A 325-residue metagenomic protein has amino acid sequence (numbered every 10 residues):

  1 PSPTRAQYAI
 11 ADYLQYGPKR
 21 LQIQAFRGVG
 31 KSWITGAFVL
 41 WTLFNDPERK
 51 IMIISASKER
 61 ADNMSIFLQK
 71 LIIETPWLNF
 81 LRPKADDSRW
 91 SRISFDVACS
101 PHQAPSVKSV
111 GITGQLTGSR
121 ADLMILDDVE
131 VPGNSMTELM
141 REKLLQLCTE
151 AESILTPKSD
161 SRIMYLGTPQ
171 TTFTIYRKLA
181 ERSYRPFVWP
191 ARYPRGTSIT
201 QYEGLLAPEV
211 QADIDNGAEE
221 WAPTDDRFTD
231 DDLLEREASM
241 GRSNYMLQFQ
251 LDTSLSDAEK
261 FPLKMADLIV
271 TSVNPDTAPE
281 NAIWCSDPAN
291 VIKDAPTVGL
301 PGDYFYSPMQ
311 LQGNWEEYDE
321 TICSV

Functional and structural regions predicted by a protein language model:
P1-R20: Pre-P-loop entry segment of helicase/translocase ATPase cores
P18-F38: Walker A/P-loop
T42-K50, I73: Post-Walker A helix-loop "phosphate-sensing" segment adjacent to the P-loop in P-loop NTPases
I54-L116: Conserved nucleotide-state-sensing and coupling region of NTP-binding domains
R92-E150: Conserved RecA-like ASCE ATPase "motif II neighborhood" in helicase/translocase motors
D122, L166, T172-R177, D231-V325: RNase H-like, metal-dependent nuclease domains and their acidic two-metal-ion catalytic environment used
R141, Q146-I199: Replace "adjacent to P-loop NTPase cores in ATP/GTP-dependent enzymes" with "adjacent to NTP-binding cores
I175-F261: Conserved P-loop NTPase catalytic core
